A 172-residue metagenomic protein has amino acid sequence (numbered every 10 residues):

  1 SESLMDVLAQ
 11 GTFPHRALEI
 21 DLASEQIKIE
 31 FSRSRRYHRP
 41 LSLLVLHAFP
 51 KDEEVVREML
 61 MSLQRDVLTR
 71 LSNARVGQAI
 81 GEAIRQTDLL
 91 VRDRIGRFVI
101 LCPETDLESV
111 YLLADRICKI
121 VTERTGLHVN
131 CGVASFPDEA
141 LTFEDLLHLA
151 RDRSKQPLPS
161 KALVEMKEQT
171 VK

Functional and structural regions predicted by a protein language model:
S1-E2, K119, H128, E168-K172: Regulatory sensory/coupling modules that transmit signals to nucleotide-handling catalytic cores
S1-R33, E58-M59: Signal-transducing coiled-coil linker helices
L8-T12, H47-V67, I84: Active-site loop/short helix in cyclic nucleotide turnover domains
A23, I27, R70-N73, G77-I80 (+2 more regions): Heptad-repeat coiled-coil signal-transmission/dimerization helices
Q26-M61: Active-site-proximal structural segments of metal-dependent nucleotidyl cyclase/transferase enzymes
S32-R36, L68-L107, K119: Conserved helix-loop-beta segment at the catalytic/binding core of cyclic-nucleotide signaling proteins
D52-V56, L107-L112, L141-T142: Short, conserved charged micro-motifs
V91-P103, T125-R153, V164-M166: A short glycine-enriched loop-to-beta-strand structural element that forms part of the catalytic core of nucleotide
